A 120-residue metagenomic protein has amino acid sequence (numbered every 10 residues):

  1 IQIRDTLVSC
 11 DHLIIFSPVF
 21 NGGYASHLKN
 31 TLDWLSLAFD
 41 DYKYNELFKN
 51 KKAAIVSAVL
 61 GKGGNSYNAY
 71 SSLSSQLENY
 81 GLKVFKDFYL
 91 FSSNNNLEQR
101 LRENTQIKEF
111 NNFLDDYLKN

Functional and structural regions predicted by a protein language model:
I1-C10, I14, E103-D115: Short intrinsically disordered, low-complexity coil segments enriched in acidic
Q2-Y80: Helix-loop-strand module that forms the ligand-binding subsite of alpha/beta enzymes
E78-N120: Glycine-rich phosphate/pyrophosphate-binding loop and the adjoining helix
